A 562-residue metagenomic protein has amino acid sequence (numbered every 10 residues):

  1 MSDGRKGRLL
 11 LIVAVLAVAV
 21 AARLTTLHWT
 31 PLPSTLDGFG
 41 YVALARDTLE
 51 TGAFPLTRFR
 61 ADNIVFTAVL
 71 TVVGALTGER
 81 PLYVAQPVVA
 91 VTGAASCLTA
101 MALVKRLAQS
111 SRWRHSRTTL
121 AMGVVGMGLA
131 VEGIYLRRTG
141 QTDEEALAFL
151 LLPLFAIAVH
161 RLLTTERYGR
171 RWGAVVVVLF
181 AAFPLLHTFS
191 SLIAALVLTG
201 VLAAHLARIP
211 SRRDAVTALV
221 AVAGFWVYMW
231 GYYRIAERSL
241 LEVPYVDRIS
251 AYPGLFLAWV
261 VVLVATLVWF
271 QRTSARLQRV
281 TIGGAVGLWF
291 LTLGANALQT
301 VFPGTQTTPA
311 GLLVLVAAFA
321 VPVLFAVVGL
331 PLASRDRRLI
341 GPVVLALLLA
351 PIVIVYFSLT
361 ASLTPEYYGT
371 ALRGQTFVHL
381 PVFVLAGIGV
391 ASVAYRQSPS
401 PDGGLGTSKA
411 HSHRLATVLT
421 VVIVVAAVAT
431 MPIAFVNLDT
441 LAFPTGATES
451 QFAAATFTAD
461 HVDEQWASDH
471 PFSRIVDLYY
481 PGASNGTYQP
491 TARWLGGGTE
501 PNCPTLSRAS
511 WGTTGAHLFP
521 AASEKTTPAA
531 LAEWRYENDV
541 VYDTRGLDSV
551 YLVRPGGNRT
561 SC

Functional and structural regions predicted by a protein language model:
M1-D439: Membrane-embedded transmembrane-helix bundle of lipid-linked glycan/lipid transferases
L98, S398-L415, V422-C562: Extracytoplasmic
